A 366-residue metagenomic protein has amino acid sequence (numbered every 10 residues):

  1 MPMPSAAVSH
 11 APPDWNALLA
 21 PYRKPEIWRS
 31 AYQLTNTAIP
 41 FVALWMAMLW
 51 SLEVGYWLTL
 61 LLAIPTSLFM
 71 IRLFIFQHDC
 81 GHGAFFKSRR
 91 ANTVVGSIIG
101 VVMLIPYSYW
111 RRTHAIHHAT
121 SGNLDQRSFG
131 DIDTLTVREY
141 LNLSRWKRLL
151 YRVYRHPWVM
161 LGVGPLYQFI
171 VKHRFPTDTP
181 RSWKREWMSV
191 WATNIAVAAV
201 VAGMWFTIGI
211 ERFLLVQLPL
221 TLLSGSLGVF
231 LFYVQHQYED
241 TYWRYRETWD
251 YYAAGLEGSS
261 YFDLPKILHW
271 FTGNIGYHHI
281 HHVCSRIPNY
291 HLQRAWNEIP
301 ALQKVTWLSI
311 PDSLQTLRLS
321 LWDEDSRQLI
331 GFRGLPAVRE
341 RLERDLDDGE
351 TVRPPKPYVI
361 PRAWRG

Functional and structural regions predicted by a protein language model:
M1-F69, V101-R112, I116-L218, Y290-G366: Non-catalytic, topology-defining segments of multipass membrane proteins
L44, G81, F85-F86, W243 (+1 more regions): Active-site-flanking alpha-helical
S67-Q77, P106-W110, P157-K172, Q217-E247 (+3 more regions): Transmembrane alpha-helical segments that form the membrane-embedded catalytic/substrate-channel core of multi-pass
F76-V94, A119-T136: Aspartate-rich (DDxxD/NDxxD/DxxxD) Mg2+/diphosphate-binding motifs and their adjoining helix-loop segments
G81-H82, S121, E239, G276-I280 (+1 more regions): Short active-site segment of divalent metal-dependent hydrolases/proteases that encodes the spacing between
I98-I99, F271: Short alpha-helical scaffolding segments that buttress acidic/His motifs in well-ordered protein cores
D250-H269: Cytosolic juxtamembrane regulatory segments of multi-pass membrane proteins
F271-I275, R286-N289: Hydrophobic alpha-helical transmembrane segments of multi-pass membrane transport proteins, especially secondary
